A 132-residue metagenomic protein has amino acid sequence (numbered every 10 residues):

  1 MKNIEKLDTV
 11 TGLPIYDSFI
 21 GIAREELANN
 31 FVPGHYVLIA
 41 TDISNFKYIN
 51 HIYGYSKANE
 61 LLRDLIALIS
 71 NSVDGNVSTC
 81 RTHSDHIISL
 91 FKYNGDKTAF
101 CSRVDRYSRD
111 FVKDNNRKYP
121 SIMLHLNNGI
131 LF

Functional and structural regions predicted by a protein language model:
M1, V104, P120-L124: Solvent-exposed, charged interface segments at domain starts and junctions
K2-L27, F31-V37, S44-S70, C80-S84 (+2 more regions): Conserved long alpha-helical elements within nucleotide-processing catalytic cores of c-di-GMP signaling and class III
V37, C80-K92, N116-F132: A short glycine-enriched loop-to-beta-strand structural element that forms part of the catalytic core of nucleotide
H51, L90-N94, V112: Residue-level recognition of strand-loop junctions within catalytic nucleotide-signaling folds
S70-N71, N128: Residue-level marker of intrinsically disordered, low-complexity segments enriched for small/polar residues
N71-N76, R106-S121: Short catalytic/binding micro-motifs of nucleotide second-messenger systems
